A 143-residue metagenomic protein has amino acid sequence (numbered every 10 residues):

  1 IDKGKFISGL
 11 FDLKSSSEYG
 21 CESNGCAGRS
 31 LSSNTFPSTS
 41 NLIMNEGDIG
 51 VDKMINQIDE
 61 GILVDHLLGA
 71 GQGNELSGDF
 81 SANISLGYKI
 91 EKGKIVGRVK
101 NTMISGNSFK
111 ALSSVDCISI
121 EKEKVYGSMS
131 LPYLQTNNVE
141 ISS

Functional and structural regions predicted by a protein language model:
I1-S143: Dual-mode signal for accessory low-complexity, basic/Gly-rich regions
